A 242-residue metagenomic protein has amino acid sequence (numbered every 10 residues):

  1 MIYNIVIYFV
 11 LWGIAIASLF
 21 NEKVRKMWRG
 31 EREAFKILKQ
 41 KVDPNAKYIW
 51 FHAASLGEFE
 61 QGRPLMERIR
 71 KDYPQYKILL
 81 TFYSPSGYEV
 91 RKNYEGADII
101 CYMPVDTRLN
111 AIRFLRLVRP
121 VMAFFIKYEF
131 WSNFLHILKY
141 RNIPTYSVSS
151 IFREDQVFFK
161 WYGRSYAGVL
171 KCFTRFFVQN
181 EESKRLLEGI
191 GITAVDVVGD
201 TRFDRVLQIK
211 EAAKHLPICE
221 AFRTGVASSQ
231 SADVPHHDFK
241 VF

Functional and structural regions predicted by a protein language model:
I2-V6, V10-A17, N21: Membrane-interacting alpha-helical segments
A15, L19-A212, P217, T224 (+1 more regions): Active-site and donor-binding regions of nucleotide-sugar-utilizing enzymes
Q230, H236-H237: Low-complexity, intrinsically disordered or signal/transmembrane-proximal segments
